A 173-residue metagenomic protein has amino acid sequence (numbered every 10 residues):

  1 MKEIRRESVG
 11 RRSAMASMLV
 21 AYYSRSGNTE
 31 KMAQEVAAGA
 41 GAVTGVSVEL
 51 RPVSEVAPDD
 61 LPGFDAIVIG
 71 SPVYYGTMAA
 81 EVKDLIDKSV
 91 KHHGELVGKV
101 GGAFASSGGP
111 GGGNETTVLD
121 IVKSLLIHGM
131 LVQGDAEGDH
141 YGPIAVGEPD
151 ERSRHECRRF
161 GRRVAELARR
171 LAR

Functional and structural regions predicted by a protein language model:
K2-A14: Short, Lys/Arg-enriched N-terminal segments with co-localized hydrophobic residues within the first ~10-30 amino acids
A16-M18, N28-K31, E35-R173: FMN-binding flavodoxin-like domain, especially the glycine-rich phosphate-binding loop
Y22-S26: Aromatic-flanked redox-active Cys/Sec active sites in thiol-based oxidoreductases, especially the WC-centered
